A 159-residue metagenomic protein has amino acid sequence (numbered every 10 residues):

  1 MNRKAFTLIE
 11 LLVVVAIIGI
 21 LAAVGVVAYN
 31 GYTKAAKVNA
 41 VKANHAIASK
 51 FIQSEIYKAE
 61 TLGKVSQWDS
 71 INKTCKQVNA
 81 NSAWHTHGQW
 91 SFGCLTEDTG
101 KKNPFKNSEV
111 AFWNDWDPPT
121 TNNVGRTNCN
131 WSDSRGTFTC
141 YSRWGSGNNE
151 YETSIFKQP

Functional and structural regions predicted by a protein language model:
M1-N2, A35, A40, V124: Intrinsically disordered, low-complexity sequence elements enriched in Ser/Thr/Gly/Pro
N2-N30: N-terminal single-pass transmembrane signal-anchor helix
T7-L8, A43, T74, S91: Terminal low-complexity, poorly structured segments
L8-L12, L21, V38, I47 (+4 more regions): Generic detector of leucine side chains in alpha-helical contexts
A22-G25, K50, D98, F105-K106: Short linear sequence motifs
G31-K34, F138: Extracellular/lumenal glycan-associated surfaces
K34-N72: Conserved hydrophobic/amphipathic alpha-helical signal-anchor segments
Y57-P159: Periplasmic/extracellular, small/polar-rich flexible segments of pilin-like filament-forming proteins
